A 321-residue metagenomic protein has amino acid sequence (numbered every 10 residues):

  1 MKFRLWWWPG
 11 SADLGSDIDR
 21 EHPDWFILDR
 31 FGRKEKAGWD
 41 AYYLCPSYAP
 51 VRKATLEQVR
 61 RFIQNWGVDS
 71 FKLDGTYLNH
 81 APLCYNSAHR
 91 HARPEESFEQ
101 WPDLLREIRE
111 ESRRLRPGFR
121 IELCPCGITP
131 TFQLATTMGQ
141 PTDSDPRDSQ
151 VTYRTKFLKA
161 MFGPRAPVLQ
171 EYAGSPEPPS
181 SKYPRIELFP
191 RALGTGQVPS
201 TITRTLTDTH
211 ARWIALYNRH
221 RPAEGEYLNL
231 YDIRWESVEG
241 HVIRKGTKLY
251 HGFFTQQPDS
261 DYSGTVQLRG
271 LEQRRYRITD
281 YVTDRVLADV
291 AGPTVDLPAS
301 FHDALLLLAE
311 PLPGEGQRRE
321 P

Functional and structural regions predicted by a protein language model:
M1-F3, G67-D69, L115-F119: Short, well-ordered coil/turn segments that N-cap beta-strands
K2-W66: Active-site-adjacent "subsite" loops/lids of carbohydrate-active enzymes
F3-W7, F71-L73, I121-L123, P199: Hydrophobic faces of well-ordered beta-strands that scaffold small-molecule active sites in alpha/beta enzyme cores
W8-A12, T76-L78, C124-I128, Q256: Active-site beta-loop-alpha junctions enriched in small/polar residues
E21-Y42, E96-W101, P141-L158: Acidic, His- and aromatic-enriched active-site or binding-groove loops in soluble protein domains that engage sugars
T55-S87: Active-site groove signature of glycoside hydrolases
L104-L287, D296-A299, D303-L306: Active-site-proximal substrate-binding groove within the catalytic cores of carbohydrate-active enzymes
L297-F301, E310-P321: Mature N-terminal, pre-catalytic/accessory segment of carbohydrate-active enzymes
